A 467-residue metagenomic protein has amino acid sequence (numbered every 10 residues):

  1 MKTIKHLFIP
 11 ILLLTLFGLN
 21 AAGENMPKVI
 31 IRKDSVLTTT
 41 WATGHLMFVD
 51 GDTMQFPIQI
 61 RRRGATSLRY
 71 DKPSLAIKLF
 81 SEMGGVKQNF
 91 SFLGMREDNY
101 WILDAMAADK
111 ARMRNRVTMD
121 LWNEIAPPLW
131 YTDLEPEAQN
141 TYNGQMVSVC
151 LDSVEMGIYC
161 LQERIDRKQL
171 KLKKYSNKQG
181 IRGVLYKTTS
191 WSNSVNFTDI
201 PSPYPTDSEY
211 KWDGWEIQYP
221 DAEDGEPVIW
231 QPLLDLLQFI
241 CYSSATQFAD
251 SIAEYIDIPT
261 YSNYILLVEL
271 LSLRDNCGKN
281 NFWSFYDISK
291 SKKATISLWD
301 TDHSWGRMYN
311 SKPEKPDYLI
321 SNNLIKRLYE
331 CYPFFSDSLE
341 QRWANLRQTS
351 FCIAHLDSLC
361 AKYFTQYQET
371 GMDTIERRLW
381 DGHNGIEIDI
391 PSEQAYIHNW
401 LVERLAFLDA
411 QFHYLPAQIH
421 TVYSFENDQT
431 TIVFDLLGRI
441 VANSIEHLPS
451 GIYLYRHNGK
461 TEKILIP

Functional and structural regions predicted by a protein language model:
T3-F17: Sec-dependent N-terminal signal peptides
A22-V117: Conserved NTP-binding catalytic cores of kinases and kinase-like/nucleotidyltransferase enzymes across multiple kinase
W41, S450-I452: Extracellular Ig-like/FN3 beta-sandwich strand-entry sites
M47-V49, C150, D435, R456: A general beta-strand register signal
M54-I58, A65-T66, Y70-D71, Q218-G278 (+2 more regions): Middle-to-C-terminal accessory/interaction subdomains
M83-G84, S91, M95-A108, R112 (+4 more regions): Internal "kinase-insert"/substrate-recognition segments embedded within catalytic cores of ATP-dependent enzymes
A410-L437: Residue-level detector of functionally pivotal "anchor" positions at catalytic/ligand-binding pockets or at interdomain
I452-P467: C-terminal tail/sorting-segment detector
